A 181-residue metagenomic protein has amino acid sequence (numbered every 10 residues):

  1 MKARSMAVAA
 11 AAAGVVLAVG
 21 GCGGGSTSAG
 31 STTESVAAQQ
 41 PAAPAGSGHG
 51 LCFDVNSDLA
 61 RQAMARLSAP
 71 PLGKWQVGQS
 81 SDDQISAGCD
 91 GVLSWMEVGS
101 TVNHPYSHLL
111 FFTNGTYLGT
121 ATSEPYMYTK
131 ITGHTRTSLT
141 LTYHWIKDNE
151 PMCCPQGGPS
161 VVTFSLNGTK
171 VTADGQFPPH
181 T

Functional and structural regions predicted by a protein language model:
M1-S26: Secretory targeting and sorting signals
V19-L59: N-terminal low-complexity, Pro/Thr-rich disordered segments that flank secretion/membrane-targeting signals
G21-G23, L51-F53, G88-D90, M152-P155: Sequence contexts marking disulfide-bonded cysteines in secreted/extracellular proteins
S26, N56, L93, G157-G158: Extracellular/secretory pathway and lumenal proteins
H49-P125: Solvent-exposed, non-transmembrane segments of extracytoplasmic/periplasmic domains
H108-D174: Extracytosolic low-complexity repeat regions of secreted or lipid-anchored proteins
P125-Y126, P179-T181: A short acidic/small-residue loop/turn micro-motif
